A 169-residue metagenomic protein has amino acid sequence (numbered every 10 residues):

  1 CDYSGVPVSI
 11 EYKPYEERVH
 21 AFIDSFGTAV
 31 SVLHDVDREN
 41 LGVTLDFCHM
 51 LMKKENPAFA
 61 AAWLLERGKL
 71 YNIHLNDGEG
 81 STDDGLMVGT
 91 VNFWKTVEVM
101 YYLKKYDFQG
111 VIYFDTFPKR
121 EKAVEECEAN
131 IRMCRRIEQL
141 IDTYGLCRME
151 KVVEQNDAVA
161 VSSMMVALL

Functional and structural regions predicted by a protein language model:
D2-S4, E17: Eukaryote-skewed repeat-based solenoidal scaffolds used as protein-protein interaction platforms, primarily
Y3, I23-L45, L51-L169: Histidine-acidic metal/acid-base catalytic patches
S9-A21: Active-site-proximal beta-alpha loop/turn segments in soluble metabolic enzymes
